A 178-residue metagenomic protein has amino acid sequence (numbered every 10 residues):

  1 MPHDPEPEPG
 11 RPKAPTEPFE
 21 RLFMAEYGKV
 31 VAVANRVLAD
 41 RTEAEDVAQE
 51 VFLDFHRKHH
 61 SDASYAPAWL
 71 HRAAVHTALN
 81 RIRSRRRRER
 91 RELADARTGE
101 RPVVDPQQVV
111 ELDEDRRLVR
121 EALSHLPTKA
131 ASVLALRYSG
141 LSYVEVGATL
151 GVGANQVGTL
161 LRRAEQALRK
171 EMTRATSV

Functional and structural regions predicted by a protein language model:
H3-A32, T42-E45, S61: A short, charge-rich alpha-helical start-of-domain segment used by transcription regulators
D4-P5, R88-L112, R116, S142: Internal acidic/polar
R11-K13, Q49-P67, S84-R86: Sigma70-family region 2
L22-R41, H56, H71, L123 (+1 more regions): Amphipathic, Lys/Arg- and hydrophobic-enriched alpha-helical face
Y65, V75-A94, L112: Arg/Lys-rich amphipathic alpha helix in sigma70-family domain 2
V75, L79, L150-S177: DNA-recognition helix of helix-turn-helix
S124, T128, S139-T159: Helix-turn-helix DNA-binding module
V133-L134: A short pre-motif secondary-structure segment
